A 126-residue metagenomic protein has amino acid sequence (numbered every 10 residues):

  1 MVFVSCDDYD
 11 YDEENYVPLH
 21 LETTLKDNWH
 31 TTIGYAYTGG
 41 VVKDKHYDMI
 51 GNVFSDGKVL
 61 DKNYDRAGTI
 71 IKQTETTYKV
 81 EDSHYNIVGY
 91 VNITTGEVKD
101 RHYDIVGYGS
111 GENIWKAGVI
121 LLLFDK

Functional and structural regions predicted by a protein language model:
M1-S5: Sec-dependent bacterial lipoprotein signal peptides
C6-M49, F54-G57, D65-K126: Long terminal segments
